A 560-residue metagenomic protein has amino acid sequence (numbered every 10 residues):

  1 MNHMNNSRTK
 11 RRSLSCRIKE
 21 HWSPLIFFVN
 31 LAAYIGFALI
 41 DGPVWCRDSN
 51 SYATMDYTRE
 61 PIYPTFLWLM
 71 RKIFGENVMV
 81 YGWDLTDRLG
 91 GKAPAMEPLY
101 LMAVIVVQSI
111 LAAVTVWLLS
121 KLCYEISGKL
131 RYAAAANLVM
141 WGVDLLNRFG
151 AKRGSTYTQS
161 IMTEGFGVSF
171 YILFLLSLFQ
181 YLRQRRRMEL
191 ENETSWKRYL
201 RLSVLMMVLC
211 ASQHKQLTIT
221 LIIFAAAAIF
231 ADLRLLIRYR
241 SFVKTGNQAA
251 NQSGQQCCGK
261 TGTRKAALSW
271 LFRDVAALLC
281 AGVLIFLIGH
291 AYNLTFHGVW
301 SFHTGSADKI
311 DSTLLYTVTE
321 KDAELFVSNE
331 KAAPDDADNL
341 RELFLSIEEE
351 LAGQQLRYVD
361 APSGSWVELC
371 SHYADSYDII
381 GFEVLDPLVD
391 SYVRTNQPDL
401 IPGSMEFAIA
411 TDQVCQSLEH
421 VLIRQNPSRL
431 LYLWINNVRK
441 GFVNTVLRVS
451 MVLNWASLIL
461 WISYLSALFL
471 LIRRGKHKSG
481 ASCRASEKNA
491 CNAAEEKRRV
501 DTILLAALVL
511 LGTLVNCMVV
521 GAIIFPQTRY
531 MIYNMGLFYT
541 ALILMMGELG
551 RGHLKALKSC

Functional and structural regions predicted by a protein language model:
R17-C46, D144, A281-N293: Transmembrane signal-anchor helices characteristic of membrane glycosylation enzymes that use polyprenol
F37-D87, A95, F302, T411 (+1 more regions): Extracytoplasmic catalytic/substrate-binding loops of multi-pass membrane glycan-assembly enzymes
E76-V114, A134-N137, M451-V452: Loop-to-helix entry region of an early transmembrane alpha helix in multi-pass inner-membrane enzymes
L99-Q108, N396, L400-T513: Membrane-interface anchor segments at the N-terminal boundary of transmembrane helices in multi-pass membrane enzymes
V106-G128, L173, S177, S466: Transmembrane-helix motifs of polytopic, lipid-linked glycan transferases
L119-G150, V168-S169, K197: Transmembrane-helix signature of polytopic, membrane-embedded enzymes that assemble or transfer cell-envelope glycans
R198-Q213, A225, G282-G289: Membrane-interface alpha helices of multi-pass inner-membrane proteins
H303-L430: Membrane-proximal stem/loop segments at transmembrane-domain junctions that anchor or position
